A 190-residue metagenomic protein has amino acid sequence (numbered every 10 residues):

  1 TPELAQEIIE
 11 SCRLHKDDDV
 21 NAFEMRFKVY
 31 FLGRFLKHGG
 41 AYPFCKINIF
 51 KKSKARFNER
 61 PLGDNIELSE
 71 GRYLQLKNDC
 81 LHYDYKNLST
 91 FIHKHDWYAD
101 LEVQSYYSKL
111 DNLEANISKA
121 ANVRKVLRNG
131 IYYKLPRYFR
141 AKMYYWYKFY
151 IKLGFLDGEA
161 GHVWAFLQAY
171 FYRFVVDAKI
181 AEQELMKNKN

Functional and structural regions predicted by a protein language model:
T1-E184: Catalytic-site signature of metal-activated, phosphate-bearing donor transferases, centered on the GT-A/GT-A-like
N188-N190: N-proximal low-complexity "stem/linker" segments adjacent to membrane-targeting elements
